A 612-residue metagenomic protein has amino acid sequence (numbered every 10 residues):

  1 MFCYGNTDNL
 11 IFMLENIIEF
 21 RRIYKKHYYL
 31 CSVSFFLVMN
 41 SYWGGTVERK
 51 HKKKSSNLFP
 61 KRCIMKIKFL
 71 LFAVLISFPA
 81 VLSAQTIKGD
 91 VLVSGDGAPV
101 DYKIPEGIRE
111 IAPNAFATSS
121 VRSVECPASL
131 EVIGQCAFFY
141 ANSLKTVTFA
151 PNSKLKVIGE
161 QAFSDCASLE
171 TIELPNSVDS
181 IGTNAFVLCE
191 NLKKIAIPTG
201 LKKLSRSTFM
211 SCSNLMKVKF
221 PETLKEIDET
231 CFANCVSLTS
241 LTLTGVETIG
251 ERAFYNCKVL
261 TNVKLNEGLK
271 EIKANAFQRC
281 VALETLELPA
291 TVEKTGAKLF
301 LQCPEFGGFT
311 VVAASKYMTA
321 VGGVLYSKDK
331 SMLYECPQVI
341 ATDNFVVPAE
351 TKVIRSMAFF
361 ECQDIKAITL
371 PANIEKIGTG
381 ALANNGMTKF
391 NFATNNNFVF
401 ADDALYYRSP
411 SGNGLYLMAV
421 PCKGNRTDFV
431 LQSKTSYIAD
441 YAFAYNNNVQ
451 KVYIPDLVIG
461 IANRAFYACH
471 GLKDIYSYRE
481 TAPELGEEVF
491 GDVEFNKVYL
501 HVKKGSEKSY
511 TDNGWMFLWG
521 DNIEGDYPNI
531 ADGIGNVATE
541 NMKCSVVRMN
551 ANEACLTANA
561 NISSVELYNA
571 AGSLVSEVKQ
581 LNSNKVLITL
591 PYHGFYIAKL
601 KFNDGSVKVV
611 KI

Functional and structural regions predicted by a protein language model:
I11, E15, E19-I64: Short, Lys/Arg-enriched N-terminal segments with co-localized hydrophobic residues within the first ~10-30 amino acids
T46-E48, Q85-T86, D96-E110, S119-V132 (+16 more regions): Structural signature of tandem-repeat unit edges
F69-F78: Sec-dependent N-terminal signal peptides
F78-A84: Sec/Tat signal peptide C-region and signal peptidase I cleavage site
P113-A115, G134-A137, G159-A162, G182-A185 (+11 more regions): Consensus positions within tandem repeat domains that build extended binding/scaffold surfaces
E488-G491, K508-G520: Short, aromatic/basic amphipathic alpha-helical patches
N513-G533: A recurrent domain-boundary module in secreted/ectodomain proteins
G535-I612: C-terminal outer-membrane/trafficking sorting elements
